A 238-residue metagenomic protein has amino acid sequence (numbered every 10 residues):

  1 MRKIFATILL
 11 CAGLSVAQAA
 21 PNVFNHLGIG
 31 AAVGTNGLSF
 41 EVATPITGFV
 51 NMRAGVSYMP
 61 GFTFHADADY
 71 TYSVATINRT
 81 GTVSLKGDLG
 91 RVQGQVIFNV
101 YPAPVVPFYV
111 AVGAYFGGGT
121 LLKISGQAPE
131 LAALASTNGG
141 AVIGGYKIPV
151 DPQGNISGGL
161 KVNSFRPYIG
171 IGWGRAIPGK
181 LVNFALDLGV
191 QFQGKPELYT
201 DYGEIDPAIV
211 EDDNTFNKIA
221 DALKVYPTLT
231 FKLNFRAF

Functional and structural regions predicted by a protein language model:
M1-F24, F238: Cleavable N-terminal export/targeting peptides
Q18-R79, G90-V92, F98, R236-F238: Short glycine/proline- and aromatic-enriched beta-strand/turn motifs that initiate or cap beta-hairpins
P21-L27, N36-L38, G48-M52, V106-F108 (+3 more regions): Outer-envelope beta-barrel architecture signal
H26-A31, G61-Q93, G119-S164, G194-T228: Extracellular/periplasm-exposed beta-strand and loop segments of Gram-negative cell-envelope proteins, dominated by
I29-A31, V42, A54, F98 (+3 more regions): Membrane-embedded beta-strand positions of outer-membrane beta-barrel proteins
V33-G37, Y58-F62, A114-T120, R175 (+2 more regions): Transmembrane beta-strands of outer-membrane beta-barrel pores
F98-L131: Internal, conserved structured core segments that host functional sites
G159, G174-P178: Exposed beta-sheet edge/beta-hairpin loop segments within beta-rich domains
